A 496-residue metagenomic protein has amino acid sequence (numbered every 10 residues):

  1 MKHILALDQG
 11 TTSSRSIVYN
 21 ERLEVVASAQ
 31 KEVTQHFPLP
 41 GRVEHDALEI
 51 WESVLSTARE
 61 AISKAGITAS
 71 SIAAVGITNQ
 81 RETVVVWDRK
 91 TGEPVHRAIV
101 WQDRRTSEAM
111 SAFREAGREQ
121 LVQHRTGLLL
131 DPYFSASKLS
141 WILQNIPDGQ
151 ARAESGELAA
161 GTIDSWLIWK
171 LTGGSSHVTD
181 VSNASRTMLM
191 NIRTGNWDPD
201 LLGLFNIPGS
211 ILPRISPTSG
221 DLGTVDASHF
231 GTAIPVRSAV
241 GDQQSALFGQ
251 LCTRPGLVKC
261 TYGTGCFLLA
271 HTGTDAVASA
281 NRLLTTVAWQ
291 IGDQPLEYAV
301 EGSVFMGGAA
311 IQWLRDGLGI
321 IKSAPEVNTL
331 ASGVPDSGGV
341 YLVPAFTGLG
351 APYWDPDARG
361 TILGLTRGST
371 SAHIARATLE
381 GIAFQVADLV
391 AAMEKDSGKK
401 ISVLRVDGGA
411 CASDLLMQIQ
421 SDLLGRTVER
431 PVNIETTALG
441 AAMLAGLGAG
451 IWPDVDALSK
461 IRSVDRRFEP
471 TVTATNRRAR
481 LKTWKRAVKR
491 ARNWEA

Functional and structural regions predicted by a protein language model:
M1-H96, H124, F230-S238, S421-V428 (+3 more regions): N-terminal glycine/serine-rich phosphate-binding loop of ATP-dependent small-molecule kinases, especially carbohydrate
L5-L7, S107, R114-H177, N183 (+3 more regions): Active-site core segments that coordinate phosphate-bearing ligands/cofactors across diverse enzyme families
E21, A69-A73, R97, G209-R214 (+1 more regions): Short acidic capping loops at alpha-helix termini that bridge into adjacent secondary structure
K31-V33, P217, W289, P470: Active-site donor-binding loop signature of nucleotide-sugar glycosyltransferases
S63-V100, L129-S135, I168-N191, S216 (+1 more regions): Short beta-strand-loop/turn "lid" adjacent to the catalytic site in phosphate-handling enzymes
D103: Carbohydrate-associated surface elements
L212-D221, N328-S332: Short linear loop/turn motifs
